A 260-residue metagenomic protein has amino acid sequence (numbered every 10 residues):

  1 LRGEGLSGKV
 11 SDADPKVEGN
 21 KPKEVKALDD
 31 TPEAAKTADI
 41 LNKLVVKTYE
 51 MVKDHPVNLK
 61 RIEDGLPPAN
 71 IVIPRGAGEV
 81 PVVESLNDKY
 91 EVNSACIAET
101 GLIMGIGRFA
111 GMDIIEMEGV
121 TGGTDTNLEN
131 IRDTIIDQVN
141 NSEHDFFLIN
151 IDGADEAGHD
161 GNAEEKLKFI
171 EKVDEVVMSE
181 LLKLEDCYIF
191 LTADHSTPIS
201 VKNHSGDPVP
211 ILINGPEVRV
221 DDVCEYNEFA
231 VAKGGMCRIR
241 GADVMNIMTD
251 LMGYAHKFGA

Functional and structural regions predicted by a protein language model:
L1-A260: Feature captures the catalytic ectodomains and active-site-proximal regions of enzymes that hydrolyze or transfer
